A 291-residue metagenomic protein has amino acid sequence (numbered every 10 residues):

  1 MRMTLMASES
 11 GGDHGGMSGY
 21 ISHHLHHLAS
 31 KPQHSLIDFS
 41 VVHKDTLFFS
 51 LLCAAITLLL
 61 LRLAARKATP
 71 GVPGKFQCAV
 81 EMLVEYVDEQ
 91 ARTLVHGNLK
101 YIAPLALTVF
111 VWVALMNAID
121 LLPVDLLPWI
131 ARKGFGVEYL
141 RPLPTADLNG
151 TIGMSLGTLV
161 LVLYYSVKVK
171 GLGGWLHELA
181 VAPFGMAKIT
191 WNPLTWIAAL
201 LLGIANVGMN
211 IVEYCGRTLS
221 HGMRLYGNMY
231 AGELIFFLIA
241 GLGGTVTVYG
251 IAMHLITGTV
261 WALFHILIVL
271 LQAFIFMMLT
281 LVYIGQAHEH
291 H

Functional and structural regions predicted by a protein language model:
R2-H291: Selective transmembrane helix interface/packing segments
